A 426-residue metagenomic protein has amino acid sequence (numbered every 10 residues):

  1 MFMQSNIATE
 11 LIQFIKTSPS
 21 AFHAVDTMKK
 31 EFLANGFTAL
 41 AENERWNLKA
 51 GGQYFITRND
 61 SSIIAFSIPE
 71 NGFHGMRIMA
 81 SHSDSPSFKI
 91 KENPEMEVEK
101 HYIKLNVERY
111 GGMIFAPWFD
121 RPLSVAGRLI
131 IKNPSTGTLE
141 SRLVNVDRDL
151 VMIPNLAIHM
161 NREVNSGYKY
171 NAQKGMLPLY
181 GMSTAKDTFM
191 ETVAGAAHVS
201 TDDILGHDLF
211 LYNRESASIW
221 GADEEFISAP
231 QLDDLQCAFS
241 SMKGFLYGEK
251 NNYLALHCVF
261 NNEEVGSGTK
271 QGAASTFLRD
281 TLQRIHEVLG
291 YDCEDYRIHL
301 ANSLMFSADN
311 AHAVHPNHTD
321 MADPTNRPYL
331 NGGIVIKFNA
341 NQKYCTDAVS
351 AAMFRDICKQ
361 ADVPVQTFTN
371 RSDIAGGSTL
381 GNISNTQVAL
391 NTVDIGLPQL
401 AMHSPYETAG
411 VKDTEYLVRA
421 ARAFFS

Functional and structural regions predicted by a protein language model:
M1-S426: N-terminal hydrophobic/helix-forming segments and targeting peptides
